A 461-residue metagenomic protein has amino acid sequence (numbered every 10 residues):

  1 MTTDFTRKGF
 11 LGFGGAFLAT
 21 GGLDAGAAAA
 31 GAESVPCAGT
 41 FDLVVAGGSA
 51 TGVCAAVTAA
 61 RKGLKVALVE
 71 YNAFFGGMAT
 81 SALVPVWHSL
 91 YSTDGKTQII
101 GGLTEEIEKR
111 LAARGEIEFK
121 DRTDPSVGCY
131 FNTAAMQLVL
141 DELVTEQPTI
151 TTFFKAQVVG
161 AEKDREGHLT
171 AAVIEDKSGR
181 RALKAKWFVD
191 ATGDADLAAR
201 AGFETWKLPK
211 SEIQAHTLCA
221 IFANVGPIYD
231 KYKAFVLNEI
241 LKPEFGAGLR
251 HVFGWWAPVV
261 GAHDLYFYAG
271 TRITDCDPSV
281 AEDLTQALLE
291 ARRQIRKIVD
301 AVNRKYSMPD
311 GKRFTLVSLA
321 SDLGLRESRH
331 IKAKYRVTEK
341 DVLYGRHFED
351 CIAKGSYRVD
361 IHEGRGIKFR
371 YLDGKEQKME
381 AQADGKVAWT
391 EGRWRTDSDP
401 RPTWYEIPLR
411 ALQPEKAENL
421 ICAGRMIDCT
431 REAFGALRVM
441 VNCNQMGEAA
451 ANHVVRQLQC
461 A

Functional and structural regions predicted by a protein language model:
M1-L18: N-terminal secretory signal peptides and thylakoid transit peptides that target proteins across membranes
F13, T58, L64-K65, E70-G160 (+2 more regions): Conserved N-terminal/central alpha/beta ligand/cofactor-binding core
G21-G26: C-terminal segment of classical bacterial N-terminal signal peptides
A28-G39: A short, basic/flexible loop-to-alpha-helix module at the beginning of a structural domain
A38-S49: Beta1/beta-strand and adjacent pyrophosphate-binding region of the FAD-binding site in flavoprotein oxidoreductases
G52: N-terminal Rossmann-fold NAD(P) dinucleotide-binding loop
K155, A171, E175-W187, A191-A461: Flavin (FAD/FMN)-binding glycine-rich loop and adjacent Rossmann-like elements that form
D164-T170: A short, glycine/Asx- and small/polar-enriched loop/turn that sits immediately N-terminal to a beta-strand
